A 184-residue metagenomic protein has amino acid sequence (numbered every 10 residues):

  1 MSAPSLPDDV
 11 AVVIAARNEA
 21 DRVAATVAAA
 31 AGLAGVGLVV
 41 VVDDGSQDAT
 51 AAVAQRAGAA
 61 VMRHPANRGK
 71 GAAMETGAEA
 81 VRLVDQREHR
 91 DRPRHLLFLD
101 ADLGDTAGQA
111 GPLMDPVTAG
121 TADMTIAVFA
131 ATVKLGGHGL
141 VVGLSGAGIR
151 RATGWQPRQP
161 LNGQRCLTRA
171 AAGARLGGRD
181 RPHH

Functional and structural regions predicted by a protein language model:
D9-A11: Cell-envelope/extracellular polymer assembly enzymes that use nucleotide-activated donors
I14-A15, A31, V36-G45, M62: Short beta-strand/loop segment that forms part of the nucleotide-sugar
N18-L33: Short, well-formed alpha-helical segments that are part of the catalytic scaffolds of diverse glycosyltransferases
D21-A25, D48-A57: Acidic helix N-cap motif at the loop->helix transition within catalytic regions of sugar-transfer enzymes
D43-A51, L103: A conserved acidic beta->alpha catalytic loop
P65-R68, A72-A80, P93, T106-R179: Acceptor/aglycone-binding surface of glycosyltransferases and processive sugar-polymer synthases
R87-G104: Short beta-strand-to-loop acidic/aromatic patch adjacent to the donor-nucleotide binding site
R181-H184: Acidic donor-binding loop at a coil-to-helix junction in glycosyltransferase catalytic cores that engages
